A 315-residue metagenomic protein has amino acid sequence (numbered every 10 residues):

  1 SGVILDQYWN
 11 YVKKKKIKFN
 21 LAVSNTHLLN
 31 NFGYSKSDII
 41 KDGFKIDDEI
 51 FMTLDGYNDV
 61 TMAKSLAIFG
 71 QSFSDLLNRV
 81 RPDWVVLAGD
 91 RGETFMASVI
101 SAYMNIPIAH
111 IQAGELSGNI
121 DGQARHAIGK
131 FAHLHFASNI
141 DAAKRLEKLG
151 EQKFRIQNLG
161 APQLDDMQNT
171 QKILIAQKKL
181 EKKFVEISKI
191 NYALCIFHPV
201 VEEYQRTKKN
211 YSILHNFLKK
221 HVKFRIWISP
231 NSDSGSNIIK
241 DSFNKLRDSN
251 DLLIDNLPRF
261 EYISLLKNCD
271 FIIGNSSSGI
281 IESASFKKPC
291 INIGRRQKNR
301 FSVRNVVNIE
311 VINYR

Functional and structural regions predicted by a protein language model:
S1-K14, M52-K153, N158: Active-site and donor-binding regions of nucleotide-sugar-utilizing enzymes
K15-M62, S72: Conserved nucleotide-sugar phosphate-binding/catalytic loop shared by glycosyltransferases and other
K18-N25, H135-F136, F224-N231: Short internal beta-strands
L28-N31, F131-K209: A nucleotide-sugar donor-handling region in carbohydrate enzymes
I39, I175-N268: Donor-nucleotide binding loops and adjacent catalytic segments primarily of GT-B fold Leloir glycosyltransferases
D47-F51, A137, Q157-L159, L252-N256 (+1 more regions): Short acidic-hydrophobic, aromatic-tinged amphipathic segments that line or gate anion-handling sites
L87-A88, F95, V99, H110-I111 (+2 more regions): A donor-sugar binding/catalytic signature common to diverse glycosyltransferases and related nucleotide-sugar
Q297-R315: Change "using UDP/GDP/dTDP sugars" to "using nucleotide sugars
